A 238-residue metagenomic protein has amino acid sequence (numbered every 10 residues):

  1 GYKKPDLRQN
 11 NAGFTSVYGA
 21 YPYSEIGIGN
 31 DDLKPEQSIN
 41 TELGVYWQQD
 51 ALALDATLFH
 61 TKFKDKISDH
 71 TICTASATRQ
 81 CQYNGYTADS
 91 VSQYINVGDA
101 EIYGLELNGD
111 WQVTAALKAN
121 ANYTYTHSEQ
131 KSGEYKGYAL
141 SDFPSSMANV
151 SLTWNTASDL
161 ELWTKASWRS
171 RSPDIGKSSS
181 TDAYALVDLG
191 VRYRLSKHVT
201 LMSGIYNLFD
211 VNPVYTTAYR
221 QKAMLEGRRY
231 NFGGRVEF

Functional and structural regions predicted by a protein language model:
G1-K62, Q112, Y125-H127, L152-A157 (+2 more regions): Structural signature of Gram-negative outer-membrane beta-barrels, strongest in the C-terminal barrel of TonB-dependent
Y2, K64, W168-P173, R192-F238: C-terminal beta-signal and adjacent terminal beta-strands/loops of Gram-negative outer-membrane beta-barrel proteins
K3, D32-S92, E101-Y103, G204: Membrane-embedded beta-barrel scaffold of Gram-negative outer-membrane proteins
K3-Q9, Y18, L54, F63-H70 (+4 more regions): Outer-membrane beta-barrel proteins
Q37-T41, Q48-D50, E101-Y103, D142-A148 (+2 more regions): Residues that define the transmembrane beta-barrel architecture of outer-membrane proteins
L43-W47, L105-W111, A121, V150-W154 (+3 more regions): Residues on the lipid-exposed face of transmembrane beta-strands in outer-membrane beta-barrel proteins
A51-L54, A116-A119, S158-W163, Y193 (+1 more regions): Repeated loop/turn-to-beta-strand initiation elements of outer-membrane beta-barrel proteins
F59-F63, T74, Q80-G176: Gram-negative outer-membrane beta-barrel transporters
